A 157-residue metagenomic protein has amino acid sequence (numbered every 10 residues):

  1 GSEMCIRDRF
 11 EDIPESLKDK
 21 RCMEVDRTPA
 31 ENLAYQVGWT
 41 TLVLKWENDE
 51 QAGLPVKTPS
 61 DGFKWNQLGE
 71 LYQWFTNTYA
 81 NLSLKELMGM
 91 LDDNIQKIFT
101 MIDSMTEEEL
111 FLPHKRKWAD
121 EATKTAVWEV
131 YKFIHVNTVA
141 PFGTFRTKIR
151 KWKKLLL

Functional and structural regions predicted by a protein language model:
G1-C5: Short, small-residue-biased leader/transition segments that mark boundaries at the very start of proteins
D8-E11, E15, T41, K45-N48 (+4 more regions): Charged/polar positions within long, soluble alpha-helices
R9-F10, E15, Y72-W74, L84-L87 (+2 more regions): Short secondary-structure boundary micro-motifs
R9-F10, K64-W65, L87-G89, T144: Short leucine-rich amphipathic alpha-helices used at interfaces
L17-K18, T76, L82-L84, V130-I134: Residue-level detector of alpha-helix boundaries and kinks
D19-E70, P113-L157: Short, contiguous alpha-helical
Q67-P113: Acidic/histidine-rich alpha-helical segments that form the ligand environment of transition-metal centers
